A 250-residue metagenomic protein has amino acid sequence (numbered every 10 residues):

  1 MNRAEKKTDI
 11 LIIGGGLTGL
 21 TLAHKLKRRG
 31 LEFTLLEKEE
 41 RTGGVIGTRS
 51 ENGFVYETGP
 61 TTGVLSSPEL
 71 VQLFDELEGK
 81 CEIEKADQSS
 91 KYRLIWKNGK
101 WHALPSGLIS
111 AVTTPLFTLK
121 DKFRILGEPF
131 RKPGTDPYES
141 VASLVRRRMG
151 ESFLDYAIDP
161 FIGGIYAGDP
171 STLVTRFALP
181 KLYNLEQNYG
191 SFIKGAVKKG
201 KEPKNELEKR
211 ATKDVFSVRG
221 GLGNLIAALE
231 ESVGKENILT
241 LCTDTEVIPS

Functional and structural regions predicted by a protein language model:
M1-K7: A short, basic/flexible loop-to-alpha-helix module at the beginning of a structural domain
T8-L35: N-terminal Rossmann-like FAD-binding beta1-loop-alpha1 element of flavoenzymes
T21, E69-Q72, N224: Short amphipathic alpha-helical face segments that pack within enzyme cores and frequently flank/anchor catalytic
K27-E51: Glycine-rich FAD pyrophosphate-binding loop
E32, K80, L239: Residue-level detector of anion-binding/catalytic polar loops
R49, I95, I238: Short aromatic-centered micro-motifs
N52-P133: Dinucleotide-binding Rossmann-like beta1-alpha1 core, especially the glycine-rich loop that anchors the ADP
G127-P249: Active-site/ligand-binding neighborhood in enzyme catalytic cores
